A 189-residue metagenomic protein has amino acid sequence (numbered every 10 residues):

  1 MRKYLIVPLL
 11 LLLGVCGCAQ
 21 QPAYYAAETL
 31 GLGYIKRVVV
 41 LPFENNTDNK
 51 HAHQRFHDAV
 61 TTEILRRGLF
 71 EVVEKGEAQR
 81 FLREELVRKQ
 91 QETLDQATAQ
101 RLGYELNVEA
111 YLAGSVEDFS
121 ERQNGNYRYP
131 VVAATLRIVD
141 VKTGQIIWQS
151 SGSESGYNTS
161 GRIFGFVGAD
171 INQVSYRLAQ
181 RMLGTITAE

Functional and structural regions predicted by a protein language model:
Y4-V15: Sec-dependent N-terminal signal peptides
C18-K36, L102-E109, R128-V131, R137-E189: C-terminal/domain-edge helix-coil "capping" segments
I35-P42, T47-S115, Q145, Q149 (+2 more regions): N-terminal segment of the mature soluble domain
T47, S120, G156-N158: Feature marks short, surface-exposed loop/turn motifs that line or immediately flank catalytic pockets and channel
H51-H53, N126-Y129: Short glycine/proline-enriched turns and hinge-like loops at secondary-structure junctions
S115-S120, S153: Generic short beta-strand segments
E121-G125: Extracytoplasmic/secreted cell-surface and envelope-processing proteins
